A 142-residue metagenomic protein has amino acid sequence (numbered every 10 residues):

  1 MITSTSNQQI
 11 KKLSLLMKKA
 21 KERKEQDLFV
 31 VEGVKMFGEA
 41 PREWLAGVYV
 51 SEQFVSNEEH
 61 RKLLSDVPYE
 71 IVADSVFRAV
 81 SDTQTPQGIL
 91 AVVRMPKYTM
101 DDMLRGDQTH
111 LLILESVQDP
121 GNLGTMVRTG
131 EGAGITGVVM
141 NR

Functional and structural regions predicted by a protein language model:
M1-E59: Boundary-proximal intrinsically disordered activation/regulatory segments immediately upstream of a helical core
V30, Y49, L90-V92, L111-I113 (+1 more regions): Structural motif
V34, K97-D102: A short, well-structured juxtamembrane/interface segment
R42, M103-R142: RNA substrate-binding interface of SAM-dependent RNA methyltransferases
A46-G47, E70, T136: A short, local hydrophobic-aromatic micro-motif
F54-P68, M100-T109: Short, glycine- and charge-enriched coil/turn segments that flank and shape catalytic ligand pockets
E58, L64-K97: Glycine/small-residue-rich loop that forms an oxyanion/phosphate-binding "nest" at active or ligand-binding sites
